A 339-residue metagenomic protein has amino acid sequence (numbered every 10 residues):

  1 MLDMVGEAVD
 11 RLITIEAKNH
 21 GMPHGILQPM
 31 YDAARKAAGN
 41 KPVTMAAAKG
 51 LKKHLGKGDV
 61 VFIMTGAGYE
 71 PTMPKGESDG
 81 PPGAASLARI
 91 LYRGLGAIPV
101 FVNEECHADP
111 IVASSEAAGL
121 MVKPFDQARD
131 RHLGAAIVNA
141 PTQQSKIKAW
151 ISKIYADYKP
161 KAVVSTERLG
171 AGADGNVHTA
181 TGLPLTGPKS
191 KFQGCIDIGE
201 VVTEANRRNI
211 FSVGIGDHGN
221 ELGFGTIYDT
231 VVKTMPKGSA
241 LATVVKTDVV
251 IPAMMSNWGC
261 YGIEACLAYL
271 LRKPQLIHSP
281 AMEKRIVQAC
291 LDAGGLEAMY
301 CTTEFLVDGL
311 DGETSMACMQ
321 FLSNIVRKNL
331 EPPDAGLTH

Functional and structural regions predicted by a protein language model:
M1-V60: Positively charged, low-complexity intrinsically disordered leader regions
V60-V61, T65-G83: Short, glycine-rich nucleotide/cofactor-binding loops
E77-G96: Histidine-anchored nucleotide/phosphate-binding helix
G96-A97, N206-S212: A short helix->loop->beta-strand "cap" motif at the edges of active sites that frequently abuts
I98-C106: Short internal beta-strands
V100, A136-V138, A162, F211-I215: Hydrophobic/aromatic beta-strand patches that form the interior of the parallel beta-sheet core in alpha/beta enzyme
A113-E200: An acidic, phosphate/nucleotide-engaging active-site surface
I215-H339: C-terminal functional extensions of proteins
